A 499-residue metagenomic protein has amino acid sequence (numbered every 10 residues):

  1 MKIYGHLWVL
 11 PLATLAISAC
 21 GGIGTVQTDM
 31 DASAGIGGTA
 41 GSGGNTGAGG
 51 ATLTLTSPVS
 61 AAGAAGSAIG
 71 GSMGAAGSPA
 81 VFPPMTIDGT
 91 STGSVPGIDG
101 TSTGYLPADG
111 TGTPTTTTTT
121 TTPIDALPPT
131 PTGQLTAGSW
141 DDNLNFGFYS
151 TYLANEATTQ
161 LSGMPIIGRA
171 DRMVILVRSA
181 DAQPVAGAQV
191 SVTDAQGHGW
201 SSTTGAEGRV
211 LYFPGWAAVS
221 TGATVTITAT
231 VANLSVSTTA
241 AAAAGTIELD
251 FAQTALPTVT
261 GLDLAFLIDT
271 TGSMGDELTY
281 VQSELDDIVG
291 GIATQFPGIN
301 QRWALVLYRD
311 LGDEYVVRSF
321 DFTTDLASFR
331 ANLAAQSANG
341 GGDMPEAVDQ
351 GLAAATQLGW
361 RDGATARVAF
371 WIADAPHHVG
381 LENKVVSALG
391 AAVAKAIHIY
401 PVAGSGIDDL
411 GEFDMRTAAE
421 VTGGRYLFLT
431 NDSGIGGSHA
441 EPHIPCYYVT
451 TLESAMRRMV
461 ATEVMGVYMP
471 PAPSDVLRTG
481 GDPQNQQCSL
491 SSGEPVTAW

Functional and structural regions predicted by a protein language model:
M1-V9: Bacterial N-terminal signal peptides that target proteins for export
A16-A19: C-terminal motif of bacterial Sec signal peptides marking the signal peptidase cleavage site
G21-D29: Bacterial lipoprotein signal-peptidase II cleavage site
G21-G22, Q189, H198-A206, T224-W499: Divalent cation-coordinating acidic motifs and surrounding scaffolds that mediate Ca2+/Mg2+/Mn2+/Zn2+-dependent binding
D29-G37, G47-A62, A68-G74, S78-M173 (+3 more regions): Beta-strand-rich domain onsets/edges
A170, S220-T224: Extracellular Ig-like/FN3 beta-sandwich strand-entry sites
I175, T204-G215: Glycine-centered loop-to-beta-strand initiation motif
V192-D194: Conserved aromatic beta-strand anchor motif in extracellular beta-sandwich/beta-rich domains
